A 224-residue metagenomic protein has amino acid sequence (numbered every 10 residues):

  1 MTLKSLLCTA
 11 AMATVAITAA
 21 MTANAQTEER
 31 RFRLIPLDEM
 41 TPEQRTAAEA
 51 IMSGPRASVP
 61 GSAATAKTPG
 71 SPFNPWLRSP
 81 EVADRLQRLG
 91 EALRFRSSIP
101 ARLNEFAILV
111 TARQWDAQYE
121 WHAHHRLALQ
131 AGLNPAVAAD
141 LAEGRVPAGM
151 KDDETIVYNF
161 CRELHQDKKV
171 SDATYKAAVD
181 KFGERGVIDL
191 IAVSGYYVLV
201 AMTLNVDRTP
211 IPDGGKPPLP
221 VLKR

Functional and structural regions predicted by a protein language model:
M1-A11: Bacterial N-terminal signal peptides that target proteins for export
T9-A19: Bacterial N-terminal signal peptides
A25-S98, P220-R224: Secretory/endomembrane lumenal or extracellular ectodomains immediately following the signal peptide
A83-Q87, A107-H122, I188-N205: N-terminal hydrophobic signal/anchor transmembrane helix of membrane proteins
R96-L141: Mid-length scaffold segments of soluble, non-membrane domains
A131-F160: A contiguous pocket-lining binding segment that forms or flanks enzyme active sites
K151-I191: Acidic/histidine-rich alpha-helical segments that form the ligand environment of transition-metal centers
A177-V179, G195, T203-R224: Acidic, carboxylate-rich catalytic segments that either coordinate divalent cations
